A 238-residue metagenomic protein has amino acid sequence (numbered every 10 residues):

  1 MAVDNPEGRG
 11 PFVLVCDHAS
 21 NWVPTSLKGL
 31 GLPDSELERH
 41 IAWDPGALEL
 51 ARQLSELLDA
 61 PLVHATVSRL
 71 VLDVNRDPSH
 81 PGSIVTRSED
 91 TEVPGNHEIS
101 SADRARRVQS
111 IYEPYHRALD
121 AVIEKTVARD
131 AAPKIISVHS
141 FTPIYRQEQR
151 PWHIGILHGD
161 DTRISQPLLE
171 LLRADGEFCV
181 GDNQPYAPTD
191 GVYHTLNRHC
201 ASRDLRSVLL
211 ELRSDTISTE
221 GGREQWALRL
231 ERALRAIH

Functional and structural regions predicted by a protein language model:
M1-I135, S140-H238: N-terminal catalytic or cofactor-binding beta/alpha core of small enzyme domains
